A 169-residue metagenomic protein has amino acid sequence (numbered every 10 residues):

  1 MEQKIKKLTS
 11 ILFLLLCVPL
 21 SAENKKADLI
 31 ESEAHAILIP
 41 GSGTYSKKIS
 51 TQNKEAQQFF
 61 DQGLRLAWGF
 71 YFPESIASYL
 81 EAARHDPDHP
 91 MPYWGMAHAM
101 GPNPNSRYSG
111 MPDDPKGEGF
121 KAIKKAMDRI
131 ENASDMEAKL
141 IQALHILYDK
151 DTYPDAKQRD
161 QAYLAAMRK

Functional and structural regions predicted by a protein language model:
M1, A22-E23: A cross-taxon signal for low-complexity, glycine/charged-rich
E2-T9: Bacterial N-terminal signal peptides that target proteins for export
L12-F13, R129: Compositionally biased non-globular segments, especially hydrophobic aliphatic-rich helices of signal peptides
F13-S21: Hydrophobic h-region of N-terminal signal peptides that target proteins for export in Gram-negative bacteria
N24-K169: Short coil/linker segments at helix-helix boundaries
